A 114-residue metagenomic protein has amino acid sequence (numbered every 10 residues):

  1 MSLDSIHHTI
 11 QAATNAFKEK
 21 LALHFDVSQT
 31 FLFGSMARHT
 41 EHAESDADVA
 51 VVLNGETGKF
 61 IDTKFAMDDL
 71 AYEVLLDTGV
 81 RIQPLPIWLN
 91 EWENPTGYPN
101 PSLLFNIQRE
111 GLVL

Functional and structural regions predicted by a protein language model:
M1-S28, A37-A43, N54-L114: Catalytic core of pol beta-like nucleotidyltransferases
A47-V52: Short beta-strand->loop micro-motif that forms the acidic, two-metal-ion catalytic signature in nucleotide-processing
